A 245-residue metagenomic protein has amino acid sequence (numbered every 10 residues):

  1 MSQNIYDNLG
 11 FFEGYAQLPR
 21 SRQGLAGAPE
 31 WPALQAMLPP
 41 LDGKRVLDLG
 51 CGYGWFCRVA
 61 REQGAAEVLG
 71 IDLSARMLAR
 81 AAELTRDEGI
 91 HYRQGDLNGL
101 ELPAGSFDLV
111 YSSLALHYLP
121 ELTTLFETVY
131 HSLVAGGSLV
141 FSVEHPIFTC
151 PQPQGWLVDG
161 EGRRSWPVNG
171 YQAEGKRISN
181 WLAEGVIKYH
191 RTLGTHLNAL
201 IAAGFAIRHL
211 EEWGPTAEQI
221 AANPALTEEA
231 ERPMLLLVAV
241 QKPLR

Functional and structural regions predicted by a protein language model:
M1-L41, W55, V59, R80: Conserved class I S-adenosyl-L-methionine
L47-L49, Y53-G99: Class I SAM-dependent methyltransferase SAM/SAH-binding core
N98-L109: A short acidic, Gly/Pro-enriched loop at the edge of an enzyme's catalytic core that lines a small-molecule cofactor
D108-T123: A short SAM/SAH-binding and catalytic strip from SAM-dependent methyltransferases
T123-S138: A short glycine-rich, Lys/Arg-flanked "PGG" loop and its adjoining helix->strand segment in the class I
S138-G175: Conserved class I S-adenosyl-L-methionine
K176, I187-L210: Short alpha-helix
A199-R245: C-terminal lobe and adjacent flexible extensions of AdoMet/dcAdoMet transferase-like proteins
